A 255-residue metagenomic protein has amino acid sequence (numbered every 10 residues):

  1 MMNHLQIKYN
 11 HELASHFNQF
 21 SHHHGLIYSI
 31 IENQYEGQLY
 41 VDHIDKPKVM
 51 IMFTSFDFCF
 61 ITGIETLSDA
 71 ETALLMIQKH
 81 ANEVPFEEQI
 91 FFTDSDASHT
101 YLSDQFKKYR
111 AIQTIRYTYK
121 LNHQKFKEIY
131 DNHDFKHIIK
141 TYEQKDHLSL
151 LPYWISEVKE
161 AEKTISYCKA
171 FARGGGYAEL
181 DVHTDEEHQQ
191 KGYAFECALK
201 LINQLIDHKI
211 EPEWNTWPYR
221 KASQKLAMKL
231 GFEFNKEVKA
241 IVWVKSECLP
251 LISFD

Functional and structural regions predicted by a protein language model:
M1-H16, I139-Q144: A short beta-loop-alpha structural element at the N-terminal edge of CoA-dependent acyl/N-acetyltransferase catalytic
Q34-Q38, H43-Y142: Acyl-donor-binding surface of acyltransferase catalytic domains
S68-K79, Q190-Q204, K225-K229: Conserved acetyl-CoA-binding loop-helix of GNAT-fold acetyltransferases
S98-Y109, F195, P218-K236: Conserved active-site alpha-helix within GNAT-family acetyltransferase domains
A111-N122, N215, E233-L249: Conserved catalytic-core motifs of GNAT/GCN5-like acyltransferases
L148-Y153, K159-E160, T164-Y177, D181-D185: A conserved beta-strand-loop-helix scaffold within acyl/acetyltransferase catalytic domains
Y177, D185-E196, Y219: Conserved glycine-rich acetyl-CoA-binding loop
V182, P212-T216: Conserved hydrophobic beta-strand within the GNAT/NAT acetyltransferase core sheet that lines the active-site cleft
